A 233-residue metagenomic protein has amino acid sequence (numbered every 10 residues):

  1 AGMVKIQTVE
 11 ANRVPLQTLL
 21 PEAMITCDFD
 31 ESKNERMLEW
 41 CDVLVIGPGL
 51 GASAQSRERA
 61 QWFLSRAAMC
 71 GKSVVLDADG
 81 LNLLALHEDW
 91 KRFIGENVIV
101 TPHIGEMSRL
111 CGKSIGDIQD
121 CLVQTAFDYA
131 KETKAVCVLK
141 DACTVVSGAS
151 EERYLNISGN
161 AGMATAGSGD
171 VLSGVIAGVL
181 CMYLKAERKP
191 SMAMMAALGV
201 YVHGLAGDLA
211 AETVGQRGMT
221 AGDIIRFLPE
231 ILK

Functional and structural regions predicted by a protein language model:
A1-V75, N82-I99, I104-K233: Small-residue (G/A/S/T)-rich helix-start motifs and N-terminal tracts that mark the onset
